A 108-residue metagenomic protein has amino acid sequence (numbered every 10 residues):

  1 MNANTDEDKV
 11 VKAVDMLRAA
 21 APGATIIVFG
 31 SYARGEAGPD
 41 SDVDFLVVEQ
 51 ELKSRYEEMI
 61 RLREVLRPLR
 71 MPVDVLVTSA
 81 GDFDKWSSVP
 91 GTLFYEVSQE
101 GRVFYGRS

Functional and structural regions predicted by a protein language model:
M1-T25, R34-P39, E49-S108: Catalytic core of pol beta-like nucleotidyltransferases
S31: Conserved H-loop
D44-V48: Short beta-strand->loop micro-motif that forms the acidic, two-metal-ion catalytic signature in nucleotide-processing
